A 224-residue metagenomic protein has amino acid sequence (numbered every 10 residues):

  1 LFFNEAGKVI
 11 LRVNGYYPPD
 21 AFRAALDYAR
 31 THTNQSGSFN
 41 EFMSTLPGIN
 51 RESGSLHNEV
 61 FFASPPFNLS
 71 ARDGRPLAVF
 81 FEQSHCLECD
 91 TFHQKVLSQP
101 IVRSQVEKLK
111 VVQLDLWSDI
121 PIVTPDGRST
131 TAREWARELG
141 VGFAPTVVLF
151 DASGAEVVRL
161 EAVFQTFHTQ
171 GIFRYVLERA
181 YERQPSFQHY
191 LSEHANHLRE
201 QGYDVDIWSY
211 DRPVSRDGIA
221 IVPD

Functional and structural regions predicted by a protein language model:
L1-F2, L77-F80, K110-L114, T146-L149: Structural recognition of the beta-strand scaffold that forms the well-ordered cores of secreted hydrolase catalytic
L1-V13, R133-E138, G142-L160: A short, hydrophobic beta-strand/beta-hairpin element that forms part of a small beta-sheet core
F22, T31-N68: N-terminal "domain-start" segment that seeds a small globular fold
H57-L77, V106, D211-P223: A short beta-strand-turn-helix
L69-D90, V111, P223-D224: Short active-site neighborhood of thiol/selenol oxidoreductases, capturing the structured segment around
E88-E107: Typically the conserved alpha-helix immediately C-terminal to a functionally engaged Cys/Sec in thioredoxin-like
I101-T130: Thiol-based oxidoreductase modules, predominantly thioredoxin-like and allied folds used for disulfide exchange
A162-Q165: C-terminal soluble interaction/assembly domains
